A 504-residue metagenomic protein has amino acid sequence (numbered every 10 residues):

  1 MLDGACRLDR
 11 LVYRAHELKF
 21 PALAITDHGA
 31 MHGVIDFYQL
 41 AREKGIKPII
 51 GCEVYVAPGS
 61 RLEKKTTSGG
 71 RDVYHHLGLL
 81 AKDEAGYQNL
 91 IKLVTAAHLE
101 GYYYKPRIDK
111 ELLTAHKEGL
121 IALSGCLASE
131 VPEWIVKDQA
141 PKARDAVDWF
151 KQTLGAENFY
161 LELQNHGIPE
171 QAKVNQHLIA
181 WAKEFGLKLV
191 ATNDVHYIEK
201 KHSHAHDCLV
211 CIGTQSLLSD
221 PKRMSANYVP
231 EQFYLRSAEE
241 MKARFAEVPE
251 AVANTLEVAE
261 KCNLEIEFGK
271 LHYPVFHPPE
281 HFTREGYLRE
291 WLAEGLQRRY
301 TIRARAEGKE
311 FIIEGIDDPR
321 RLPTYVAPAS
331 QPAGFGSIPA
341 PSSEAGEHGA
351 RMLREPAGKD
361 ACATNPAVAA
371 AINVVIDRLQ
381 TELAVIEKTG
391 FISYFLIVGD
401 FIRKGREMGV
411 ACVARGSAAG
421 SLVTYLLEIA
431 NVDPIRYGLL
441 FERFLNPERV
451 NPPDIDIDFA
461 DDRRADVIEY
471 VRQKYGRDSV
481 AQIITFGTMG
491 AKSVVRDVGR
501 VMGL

Functional and structural regions predicted by a protein language model:
M1-A327, Q331-A333, N365-L504: Phosphodiester-processing cores and adjacent nucleic acid-binding clamps
L127, P339, A357: Short, glycine/serine-rich, charged loops/turns that create anion-binding and catalytic segments at active sites
S330, S337, S342-S343: Serine residues within intrinsically disordered or low-complexity segments
P332, H348, P356: Cationic, low-complexity basic patches in intrinsically disordered or flexible, solvent-exposed regions
